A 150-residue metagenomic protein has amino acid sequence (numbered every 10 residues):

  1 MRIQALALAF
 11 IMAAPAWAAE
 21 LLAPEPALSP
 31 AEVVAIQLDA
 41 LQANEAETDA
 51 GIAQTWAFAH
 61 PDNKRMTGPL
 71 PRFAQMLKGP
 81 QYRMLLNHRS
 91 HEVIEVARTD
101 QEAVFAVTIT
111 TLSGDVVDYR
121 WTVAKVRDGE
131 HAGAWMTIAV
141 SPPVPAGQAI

Functional and structural regions predicted by a protein language model:
Q4-A13: Sec-dependent N-terminal signal peptides
A14-E20: Sec/Tat signal peptide C-region and signal peptidase I cleavage site
P24-E32, A46-A50, T67-G68: Soluble non-cytosolic domains of exported or imported proteins
S29-E45, Q54, F58: Short, aromatic-enriched amphipathic alpha-helices that serve as compact interaction elements
E45, R65-M66, A146-A149: Short, solvent-exposed loop/turn elements at domain surfaces
D49-D100: Short solvent-exposed beta->alpha transition segments
V96-I150: Exposed beta-sheet edge and beta->alpha loop/turn motif
